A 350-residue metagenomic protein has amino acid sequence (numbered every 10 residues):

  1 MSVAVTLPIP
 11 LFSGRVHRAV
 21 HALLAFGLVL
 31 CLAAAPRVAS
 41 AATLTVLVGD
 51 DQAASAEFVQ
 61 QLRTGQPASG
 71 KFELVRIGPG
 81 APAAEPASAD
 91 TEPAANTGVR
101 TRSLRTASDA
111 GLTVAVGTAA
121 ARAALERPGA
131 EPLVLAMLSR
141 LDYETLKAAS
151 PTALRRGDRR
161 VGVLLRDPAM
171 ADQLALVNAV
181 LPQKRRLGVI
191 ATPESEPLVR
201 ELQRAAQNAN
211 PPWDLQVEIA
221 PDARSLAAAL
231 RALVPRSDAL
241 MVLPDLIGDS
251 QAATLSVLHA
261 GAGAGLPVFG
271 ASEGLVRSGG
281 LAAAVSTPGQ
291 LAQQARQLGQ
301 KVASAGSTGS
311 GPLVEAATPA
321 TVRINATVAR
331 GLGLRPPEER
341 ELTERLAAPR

Functional and structural regions predicted by a protein language model:
M1-R18: N-terminal secretory signal peptides that target proteins for export/translocation
S2-V3, P36, L342: N-terminal low-complexity, intrinsically disordered patches enriched in charged
P8-L11, V38, P86: Intrinsically disordered, low-complexity segments
P10-S13, L32, A95: Coiled-coil-like amphipathic alpha-helices with heptad-repeat character
H21-A35: Bacterial N-terminal signal peptides
S40-R350: Short hydrophobic alpha-helices and adjacent helix-cap/hinge residues
